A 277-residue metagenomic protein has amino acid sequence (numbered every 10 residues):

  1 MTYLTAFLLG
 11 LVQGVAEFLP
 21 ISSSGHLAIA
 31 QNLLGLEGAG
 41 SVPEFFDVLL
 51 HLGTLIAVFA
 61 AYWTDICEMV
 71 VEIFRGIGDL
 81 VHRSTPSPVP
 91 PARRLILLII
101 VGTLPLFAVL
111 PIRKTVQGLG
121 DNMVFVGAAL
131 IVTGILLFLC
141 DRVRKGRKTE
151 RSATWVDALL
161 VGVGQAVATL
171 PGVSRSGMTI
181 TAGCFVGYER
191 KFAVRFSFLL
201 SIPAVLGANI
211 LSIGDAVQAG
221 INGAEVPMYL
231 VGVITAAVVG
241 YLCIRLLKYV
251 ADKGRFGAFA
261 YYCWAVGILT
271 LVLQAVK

Functional and structural regions predicted by a protein language model:
M1-K277: Multi-pass membrane proteins that catalyze or facilitate reactions on polyprenyl-/lipid-phosphate substrates and their
